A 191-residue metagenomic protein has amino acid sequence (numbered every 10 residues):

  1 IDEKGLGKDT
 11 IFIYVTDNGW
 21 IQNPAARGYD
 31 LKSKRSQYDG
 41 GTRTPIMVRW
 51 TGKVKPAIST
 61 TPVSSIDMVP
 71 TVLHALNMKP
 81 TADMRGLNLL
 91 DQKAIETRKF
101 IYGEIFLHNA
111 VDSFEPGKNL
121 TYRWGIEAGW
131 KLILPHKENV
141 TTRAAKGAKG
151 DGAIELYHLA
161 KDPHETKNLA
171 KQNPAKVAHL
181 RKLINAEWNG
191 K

Functional and structural regions predicted by a protein language model:
I1-G5, G19, A75-P80, K93 (+1 more regions): A generic secondary-structure signal for well-formed alpha-helical elements
D2-A57, S64: Histidine-centered active-site microenvironments of extracellular/periplasmic hydrolases and transferases
T16, F106-L107, N173: Short, flexible loop/turn elements at secondary-structure junctions
W20-A26, K32, I66-V69, L73-E155 (+1 more regions): C-terminal cap/loop subdomain of S1 sulfatases and analogous C-terminal strand-loop tails that border
I21, S113, E138, A148-E155 (+1 more regions): Long, internal low-complexity/basic segments
Q37, I46, I58, N88-D91 (+3 more regions): Conserved beta-strand positions that form and line the central face of beta-propeller blades
G41, S59-I66, G150-A153, P174: Short, solvent-exposed loop/helix junctions and linker helices that flank or host conserved functional motifs
P56-S59, R123: Electron-transfer interface patches adjacent to heme c in soluble/periplasmic c-type cytochromes and di-/multiheme
